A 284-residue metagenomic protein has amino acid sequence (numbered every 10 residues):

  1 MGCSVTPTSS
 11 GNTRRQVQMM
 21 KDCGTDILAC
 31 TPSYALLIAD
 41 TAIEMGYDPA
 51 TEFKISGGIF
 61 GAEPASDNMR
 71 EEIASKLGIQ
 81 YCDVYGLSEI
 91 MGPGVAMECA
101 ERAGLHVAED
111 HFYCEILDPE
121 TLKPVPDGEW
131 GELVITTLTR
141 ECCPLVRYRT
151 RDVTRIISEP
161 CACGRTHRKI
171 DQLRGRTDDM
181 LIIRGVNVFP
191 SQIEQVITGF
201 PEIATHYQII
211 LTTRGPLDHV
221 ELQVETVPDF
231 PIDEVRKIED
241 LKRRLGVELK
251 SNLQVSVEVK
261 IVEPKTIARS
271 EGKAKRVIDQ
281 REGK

Functional and structural regions predicted by a protein language model:
S4-K284: Active-site glycine/GP-rich loop and adjacent strand/helix microenvironment that borders small-molecule binding pockets
